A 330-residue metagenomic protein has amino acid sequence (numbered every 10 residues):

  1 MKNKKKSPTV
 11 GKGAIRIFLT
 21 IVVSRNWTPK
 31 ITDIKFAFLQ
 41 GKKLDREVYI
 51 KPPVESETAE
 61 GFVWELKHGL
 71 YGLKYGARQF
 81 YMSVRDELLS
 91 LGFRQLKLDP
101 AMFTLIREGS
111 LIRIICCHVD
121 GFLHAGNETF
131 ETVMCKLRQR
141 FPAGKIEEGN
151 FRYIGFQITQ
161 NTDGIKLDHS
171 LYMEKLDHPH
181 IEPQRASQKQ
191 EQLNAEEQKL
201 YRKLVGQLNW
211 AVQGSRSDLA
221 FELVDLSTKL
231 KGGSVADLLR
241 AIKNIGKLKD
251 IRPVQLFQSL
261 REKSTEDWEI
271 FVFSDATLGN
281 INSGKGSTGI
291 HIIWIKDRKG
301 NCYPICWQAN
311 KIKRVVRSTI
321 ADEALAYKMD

Functional and structural regions predicted by a protein language model:
M1-D86, G126-N127, L137-A143, E174: Catalytic-core region of right-hand nucleic acid polymerases
K2, I293-L325: A short, polar/acidic, helix/strand-boundary loop motif
R16-L19, E148-L256: C-terminal reverse transcriptase regions that engage the nucleic-acid substrate
I31-A37, V63-L73, K97-G126, G149-T159 (+6 more regions): Catalytic palm active-site di-aspartate
I31-I34, Q258, E266-S283, Y327: Two-metal-ion RNase H-like nuclease active-site motif
F38-P52, G69-G76, L105-P142, T159-K166 (+1 more regions): Catalytic palm subdomain of template-directed nucleic-acid polymerases, centered on the conserved carboxylate motif
F80-K136, R140-K145, A211-E222, K299-P304: Active-site palm subdomain of RNA-directed nucleic acid polymerases
N209, F273-C306: Acidic, metal-ligating active-site segments
